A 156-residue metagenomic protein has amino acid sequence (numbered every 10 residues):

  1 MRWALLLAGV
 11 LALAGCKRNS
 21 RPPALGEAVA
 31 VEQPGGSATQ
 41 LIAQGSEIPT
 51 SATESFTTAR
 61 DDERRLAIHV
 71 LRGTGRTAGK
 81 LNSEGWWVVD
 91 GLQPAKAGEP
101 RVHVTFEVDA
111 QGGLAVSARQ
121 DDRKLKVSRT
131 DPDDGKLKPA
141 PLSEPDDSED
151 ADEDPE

Functional and structural regions predicted by a protein language model:
M1-L6: Sec-dependent signal peptide recognition, specifically the positively charged N-region followed immediately by
L13-G15: C-terminal motif of bacterial Sec signal peptides marking the signal peptidase cleavage site
K17-D147: Acidic low-complexity intrinsically disordered segments
D147-E156: Long, low-complexity, intrinsically disordered segments
